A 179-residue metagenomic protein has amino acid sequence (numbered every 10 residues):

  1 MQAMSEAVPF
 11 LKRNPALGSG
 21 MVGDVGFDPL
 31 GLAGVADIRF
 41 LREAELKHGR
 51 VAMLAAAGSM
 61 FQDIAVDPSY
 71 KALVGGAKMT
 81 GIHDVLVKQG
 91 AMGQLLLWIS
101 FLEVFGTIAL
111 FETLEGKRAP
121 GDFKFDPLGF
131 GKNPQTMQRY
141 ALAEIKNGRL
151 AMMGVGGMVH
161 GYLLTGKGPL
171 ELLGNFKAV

Functional and structural regions predicted by a protein language model:
M1-V179: Alpha-helical transmembrane segments and their helix-helix packing motifs
